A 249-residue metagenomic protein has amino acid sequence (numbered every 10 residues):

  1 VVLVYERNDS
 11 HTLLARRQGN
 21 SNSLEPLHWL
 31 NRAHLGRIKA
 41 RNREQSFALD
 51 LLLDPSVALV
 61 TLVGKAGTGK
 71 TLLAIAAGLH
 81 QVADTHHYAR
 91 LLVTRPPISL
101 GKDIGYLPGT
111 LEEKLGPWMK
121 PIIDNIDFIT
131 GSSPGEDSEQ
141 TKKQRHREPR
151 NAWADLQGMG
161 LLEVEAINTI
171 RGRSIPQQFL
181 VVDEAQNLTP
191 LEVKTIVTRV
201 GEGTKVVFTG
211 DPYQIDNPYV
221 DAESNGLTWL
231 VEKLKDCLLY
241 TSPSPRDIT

Functional and structural regions predicted by a protein language model:
V1-P26: Interdomain "pre-motor" coupling segment immediately N-terminal to P-loop NTPase/helicase cores
K39-P55: N-terminal pre-P-loop "Q-motif" helix
L62: Hydrophobic anchor at the beta1->P-loop junction of P-loop NTPases
K70: Conserved lysine of the Walker
L73: Hydrophobic positions on the alpha1 helix immediately C-terminal to the Walker A/P-loop
A76-R150, E223-D236: Conserved P-loop
G160-F179, T189-V193: Conserved RecA-like ASCE ATPase "motif II neighborhood" in helicase/translocase motors
Y240-T249: Single conserved hydrophobic/aromatic residue that forms the stacking wall/gate of nucleotide- or nucleobase-binding
